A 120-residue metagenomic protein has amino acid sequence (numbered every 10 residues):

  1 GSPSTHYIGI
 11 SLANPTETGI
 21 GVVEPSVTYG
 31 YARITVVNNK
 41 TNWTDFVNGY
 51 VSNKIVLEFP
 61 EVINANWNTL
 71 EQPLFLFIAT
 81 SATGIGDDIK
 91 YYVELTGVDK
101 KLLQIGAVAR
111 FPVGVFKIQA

Functional and structural regions predicted by a protein language model:
G1-L74, T80-A120: Small cysteine-rich, disulfide-bonded extracellular modules of the LU/uPAR three-finger superfamily and closely related
